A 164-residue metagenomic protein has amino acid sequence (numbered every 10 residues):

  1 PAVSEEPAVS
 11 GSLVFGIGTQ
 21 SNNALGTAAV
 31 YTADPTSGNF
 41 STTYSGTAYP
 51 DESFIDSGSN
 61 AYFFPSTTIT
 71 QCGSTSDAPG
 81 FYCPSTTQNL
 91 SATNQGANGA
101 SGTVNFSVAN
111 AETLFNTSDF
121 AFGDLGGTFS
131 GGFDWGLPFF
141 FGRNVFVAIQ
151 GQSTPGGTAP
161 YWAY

Functional and structural regions predicted by a protein language model:
P1-Y164: Pepsin/retropepsin-fold aspartyl endopeptidases
